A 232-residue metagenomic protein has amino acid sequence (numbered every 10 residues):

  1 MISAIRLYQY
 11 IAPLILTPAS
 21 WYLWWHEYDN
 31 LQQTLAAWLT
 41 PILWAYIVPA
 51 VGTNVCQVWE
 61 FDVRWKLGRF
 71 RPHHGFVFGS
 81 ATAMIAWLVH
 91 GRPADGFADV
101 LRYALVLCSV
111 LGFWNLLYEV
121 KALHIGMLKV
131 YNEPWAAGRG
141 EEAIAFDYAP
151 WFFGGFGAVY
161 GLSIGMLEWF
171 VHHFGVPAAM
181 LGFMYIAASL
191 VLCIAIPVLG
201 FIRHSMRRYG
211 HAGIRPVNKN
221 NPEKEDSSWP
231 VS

Functional and structural regions predicted by a protein language model:
M1-S232: Aromatic-rich, lipid-facing transmembrane alpha helices and their immediate juxtamembrane interface loops in integral
